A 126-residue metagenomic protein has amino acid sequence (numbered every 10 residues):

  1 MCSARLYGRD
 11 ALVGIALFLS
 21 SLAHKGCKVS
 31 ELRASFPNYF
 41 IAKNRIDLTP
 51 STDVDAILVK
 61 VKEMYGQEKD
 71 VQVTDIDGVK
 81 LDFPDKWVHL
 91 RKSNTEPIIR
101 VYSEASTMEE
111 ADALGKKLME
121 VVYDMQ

Functional and structural regions predicted by a protein language model:
M1-E104, M108-Q126: Phosphate-binding and adjacent anionic-ligand microenvironments
